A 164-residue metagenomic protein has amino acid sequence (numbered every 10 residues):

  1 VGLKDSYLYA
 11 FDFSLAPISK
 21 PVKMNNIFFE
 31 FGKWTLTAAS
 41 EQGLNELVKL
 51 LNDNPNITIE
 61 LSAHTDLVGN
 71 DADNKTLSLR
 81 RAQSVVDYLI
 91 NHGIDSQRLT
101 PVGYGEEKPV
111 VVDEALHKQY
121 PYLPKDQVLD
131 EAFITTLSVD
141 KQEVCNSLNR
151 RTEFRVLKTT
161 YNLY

Functional and structural regions predicted by a protein language model:
V1-T58, Q97, Q119-Y122, K141-L148 (+1 more regions): Periplasmic peptidoglycan-binding/tethering modules of Gram-negative envelope proteins
L61: Conserved phosphate/oxyanion-binding catalytic-loop motifs
H64-Y164: Periplasmic OmpA-like peptidoglycan-binding domain that tethers envelope proteins to the cell wall
